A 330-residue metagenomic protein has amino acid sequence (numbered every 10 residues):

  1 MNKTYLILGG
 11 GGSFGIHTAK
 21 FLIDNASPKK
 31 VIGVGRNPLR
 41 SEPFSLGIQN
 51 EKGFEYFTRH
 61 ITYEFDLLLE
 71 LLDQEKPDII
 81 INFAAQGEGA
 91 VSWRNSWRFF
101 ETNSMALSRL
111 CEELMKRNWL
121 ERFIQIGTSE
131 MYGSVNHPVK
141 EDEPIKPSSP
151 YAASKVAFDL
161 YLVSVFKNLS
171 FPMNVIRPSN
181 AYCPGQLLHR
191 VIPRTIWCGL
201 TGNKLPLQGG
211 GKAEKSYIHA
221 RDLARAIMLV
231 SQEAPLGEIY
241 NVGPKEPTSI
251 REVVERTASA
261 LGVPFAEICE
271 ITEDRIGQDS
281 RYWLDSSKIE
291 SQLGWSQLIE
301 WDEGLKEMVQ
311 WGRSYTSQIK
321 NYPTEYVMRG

Functional and structural regions predicted by a protein language model:
M1-A181, Y315: N-terminal Rossmann-like NAD(P)+-binding domain of SDR-like oxidoreductases, especially those catalyzing
G9, G33, G199-G330: C-terminal substrate-binding subdomain of Rossmann-fold SDR/epimerase-dehydratase oxidoreductases
A26-K29, F99, V165, Q186-L187 (+4 more regions): Tryptophan-centric aromatic hotspots in well-structured domains and transmembrane helices
D66, D78, A90, W97 (+8 more regions): Residues in well-ordered alpha-helical elements
L67-E75, E113, C198, A226 (+2 more regions): CheY-like receiver
E88, T128-M131, V135, V191 (+3 more regions): Activation loop
E143, P147-S154, P184, L188-I192 (+1 more regions): The catalytic Tyr-centered alpha-helix of NAD(P)H-dependent dehydrogenases
A157-V165, T195, V253, T257: Hydrophobic alpha-helix immediately C-terminal to the catalytic Tyr-X-X-X-Lys motif of short-chain
